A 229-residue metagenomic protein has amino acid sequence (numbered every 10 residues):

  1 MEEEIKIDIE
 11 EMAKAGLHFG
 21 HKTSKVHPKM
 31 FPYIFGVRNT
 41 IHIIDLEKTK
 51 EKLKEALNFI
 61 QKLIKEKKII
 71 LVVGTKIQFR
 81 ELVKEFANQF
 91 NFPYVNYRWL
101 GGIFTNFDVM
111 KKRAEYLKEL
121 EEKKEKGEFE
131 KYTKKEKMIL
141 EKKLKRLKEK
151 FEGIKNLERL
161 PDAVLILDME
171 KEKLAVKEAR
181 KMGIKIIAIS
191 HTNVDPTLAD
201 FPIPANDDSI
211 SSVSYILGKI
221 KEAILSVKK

Functional and structural regions predicted by a protein language model:
M1-E10, E128, E149, N156 (+2 more regions): Intrinsically disordered, compositionally biased charged tails
M1-K68, V73-K123, K134-I139, L157: N-terminal cationic and glycine-rich segments that engage phosphates or anionic surfaces
E11, T23-K25, G153-E158, D168 (+3 more regions): Replace "in large, NTP-powered and nucleic-acid-processing enzymes" with "in large, NTP-powered factors and other
K48, T75-Q78, Y97-F104, M169-K171 (+3 more regions): Short, ordered loop/turn segments at secondary-structure junctions
R113-E125, D208-L217: A polyampholytic, Gly/Pro-enriched intrinsically disordered region
K134-I166, K173-K177, M182: Extended, charged alpha-helical interaction scaffolds
L174-K177, M182-K229: Short glycine/threonine-rich loop/turn motifs
